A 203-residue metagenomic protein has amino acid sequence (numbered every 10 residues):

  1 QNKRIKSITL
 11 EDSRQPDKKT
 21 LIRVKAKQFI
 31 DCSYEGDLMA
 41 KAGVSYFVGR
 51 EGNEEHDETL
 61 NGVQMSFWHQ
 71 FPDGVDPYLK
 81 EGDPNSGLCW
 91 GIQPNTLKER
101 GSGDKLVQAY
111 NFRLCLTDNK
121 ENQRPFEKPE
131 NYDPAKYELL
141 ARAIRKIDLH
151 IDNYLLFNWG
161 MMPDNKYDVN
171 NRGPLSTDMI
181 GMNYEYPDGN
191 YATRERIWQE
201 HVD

Functional and structural regions predicted by a protein language model:
Q1-S7, E11-Q28, C32-D203: Flavin (FAD/FMN)-binding glycine-rich loop and adjacent Rossmann-like elements that form
